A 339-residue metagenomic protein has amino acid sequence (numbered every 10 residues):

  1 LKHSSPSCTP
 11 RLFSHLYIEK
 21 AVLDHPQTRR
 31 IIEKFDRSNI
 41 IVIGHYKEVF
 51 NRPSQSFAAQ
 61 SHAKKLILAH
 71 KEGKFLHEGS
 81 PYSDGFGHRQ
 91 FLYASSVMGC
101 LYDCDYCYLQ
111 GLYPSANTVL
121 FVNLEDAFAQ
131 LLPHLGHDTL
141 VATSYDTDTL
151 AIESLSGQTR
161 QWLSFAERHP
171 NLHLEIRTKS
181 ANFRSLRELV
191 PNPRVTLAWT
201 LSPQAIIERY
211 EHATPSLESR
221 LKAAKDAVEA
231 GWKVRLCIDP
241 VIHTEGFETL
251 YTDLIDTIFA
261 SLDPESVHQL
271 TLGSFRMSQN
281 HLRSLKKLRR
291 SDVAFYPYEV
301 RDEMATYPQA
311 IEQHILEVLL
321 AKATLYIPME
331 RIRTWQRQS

Functional and structural regions predicted by a protein language model:
L1-Q90: Flexible, acidic/Gly-rich N-terminal and inter-domain linker regions that tether and position cofactor-handling modules
K2-R29, D256-S339: Auxiliary Fe-S-binding modules of radical SAM enzymes
I67-Q90, D105-A198: Conserved Radical SAM active-site core
S95-C104: Cysteine-centered iron-sulfur cluster-binding motifs in ferredoxin-type domains/subunits of redox enzymes
Q130-H134, R187, L217-A230, L319: Structured alpha-helical segments in the cores of large, soluble enzyme domains
L140-A142, H173-E175, R194-A198, K233-C237 (+2 more regions): Structural preference for beta-strand elements that scaffold enzyme active sites
T147-L150, A181-R184, V195-P215, P240-T244 (+2 more regions): Conserved radical SAM core fold
E175, H243-D256: Active-site glycine- and acidic-residue-rich loops that bind and position anionic ligands or nucleotide-like cofactors
